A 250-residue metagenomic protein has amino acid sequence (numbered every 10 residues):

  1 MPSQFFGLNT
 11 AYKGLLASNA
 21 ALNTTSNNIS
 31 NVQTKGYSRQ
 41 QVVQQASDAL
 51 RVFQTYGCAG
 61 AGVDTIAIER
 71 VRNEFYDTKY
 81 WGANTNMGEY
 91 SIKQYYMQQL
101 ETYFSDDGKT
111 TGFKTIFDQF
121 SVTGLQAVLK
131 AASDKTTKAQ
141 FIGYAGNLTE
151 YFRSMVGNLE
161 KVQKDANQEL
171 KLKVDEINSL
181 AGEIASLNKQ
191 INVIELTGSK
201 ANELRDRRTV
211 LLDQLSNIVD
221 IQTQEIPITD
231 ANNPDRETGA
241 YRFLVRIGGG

Functional and structural regions predicted by a protein language model:
M1-T123, A127-F141, G146, R153-S154 (+3 more regions): Bacterial Type III/flagellar export signals at protein N-termini
G14, G112, E176, K200 (+1 more regions): Conserved acidic
N19, I184, N188, R208-T209: Interfacial residues of coiled-coil/leucine-zipper alpha-helices
D118, I142, N178, N202-V210: An alpha-helix initiation/capping motif
A145-N192: Long, non-coiled-coil amphipathic alpha-helical linker/lever segments that couple catalytic cores to other domains
I194-A201, R205-L212, N217-I218, P227: Aromatic-residue-lined binding/catalytic grooves and analogous aromatic/hydrophobic interfacial grooves in multimeric
